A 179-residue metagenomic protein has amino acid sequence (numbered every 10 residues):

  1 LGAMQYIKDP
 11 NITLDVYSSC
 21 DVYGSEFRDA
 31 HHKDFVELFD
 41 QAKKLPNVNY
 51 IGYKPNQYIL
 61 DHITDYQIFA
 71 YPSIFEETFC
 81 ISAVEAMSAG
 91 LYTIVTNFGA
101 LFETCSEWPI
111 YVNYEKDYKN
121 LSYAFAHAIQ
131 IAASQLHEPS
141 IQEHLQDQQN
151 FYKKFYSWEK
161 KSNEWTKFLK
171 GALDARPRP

Functional and structural regions predicted by a protein language model:
L1-T13: Short hydrophobic signal-anchor/transmembrane segments that target glycosyltransferases and glycosylation machinery
S18-C20, R28-Q57: Nucleotide-activated donor-binding/catalytic signature segment of Leloir-type glycosyltransferases, i.e., the conserved
Y53, D61-Y66: Short alpha-helical donor nucleotide-sugar binding micro-motif in glycosyltransferases
L60, A83-S88, G99-E103: Short alpha-helical segment that forms part of, or immediately flanks, the ligand-binding pocket in carbohydrate-active
Y92-V95: Short hydrophobic beta-strand element within catalytic cores of glycosyltransferases and related nucleotide-activated
F102-A133: Change "using UDP/GDP/dTDP sugars" to "using nucleotide sugars
K116, H137-P177: A charged, aromatic-enriched C-terminal amphipathic alpha-helix characteristic of glycosyltransferases across folds
